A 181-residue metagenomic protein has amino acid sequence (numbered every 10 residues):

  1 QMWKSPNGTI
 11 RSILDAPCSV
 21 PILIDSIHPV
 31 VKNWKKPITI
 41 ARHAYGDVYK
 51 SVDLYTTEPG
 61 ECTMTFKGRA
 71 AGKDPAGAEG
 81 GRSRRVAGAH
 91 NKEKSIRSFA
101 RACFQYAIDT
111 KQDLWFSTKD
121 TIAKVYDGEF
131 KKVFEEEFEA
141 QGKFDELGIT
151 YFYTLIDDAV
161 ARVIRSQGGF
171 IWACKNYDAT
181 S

Functional and structural regions predicted by a protein language model:
Q1, K143-S181: Glycine-rich phosphate-binding loop
Q1-G72, Y177-S181: N-terminal glycine-rich phosphate/adenylate-binding segment common to multiple enzyme folds
N33-K35, T110, S166-G168: Short, well-ordered loop/turn elements at secondary-structure boundaries
P37, Q112-W115, F170-W172: Beta-sheet entry/capping signal
D47-V48, I122-Y126, A159-A161, T180-S181: Flexible loop/turn segments at secondary-structure boundaries
K50-Y55, V125-F130, V163-S166: Short acidic, glycine/serine/threonine-rich loops at helix termini
M64-T154: Glycine-rich phosphate/diphosphate-binding loop of Rossmann-like nucleotide-binding domains
